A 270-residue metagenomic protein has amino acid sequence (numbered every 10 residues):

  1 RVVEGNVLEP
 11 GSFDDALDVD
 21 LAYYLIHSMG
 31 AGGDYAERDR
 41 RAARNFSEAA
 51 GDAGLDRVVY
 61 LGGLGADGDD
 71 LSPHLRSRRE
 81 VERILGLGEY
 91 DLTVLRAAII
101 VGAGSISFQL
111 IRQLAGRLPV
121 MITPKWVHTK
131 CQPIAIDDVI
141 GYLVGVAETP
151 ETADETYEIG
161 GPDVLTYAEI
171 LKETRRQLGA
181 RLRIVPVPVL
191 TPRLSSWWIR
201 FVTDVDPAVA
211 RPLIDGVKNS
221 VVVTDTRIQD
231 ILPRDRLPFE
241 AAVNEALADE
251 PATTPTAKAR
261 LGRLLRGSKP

Functional and structural regions predicted by a protein language model:
R1-A53, G63-G68: NAD(P)H-binding glycine-rich loop region in Rossmannoid oxidoreductase-like domains and their noncatalytic homologs
E9, A42-N45, R57, E80-V81 (+1 more regions): Conserved cofactor-binding/catalytic machinery of classical short-chain dehydrogenase/reductase
D14, R44-S47, I136-V144, R236 (+1 more regions): Short, amphipathic alpha-helical "lid/cap" segments that border enzyme active or binding sites
L25-I26, V58-G63, L95-A97: SDR active-site strand-loop-helix element
D52-R57, E89-Y90: A short helix->loop->beta-strand "cap" motif at the edges of active sites that frequently abuts
G68-A180: Oxidoreductase cofactor-interface core, primarily capturing Rossmann-like NAD(P)-dependent enzymes
G145-P212, S220-P270: Mid/C-terminal beta-alpha module of Rossmann-like enzyme folds, strongest in SDR-family dehydrogenases/epimerases
